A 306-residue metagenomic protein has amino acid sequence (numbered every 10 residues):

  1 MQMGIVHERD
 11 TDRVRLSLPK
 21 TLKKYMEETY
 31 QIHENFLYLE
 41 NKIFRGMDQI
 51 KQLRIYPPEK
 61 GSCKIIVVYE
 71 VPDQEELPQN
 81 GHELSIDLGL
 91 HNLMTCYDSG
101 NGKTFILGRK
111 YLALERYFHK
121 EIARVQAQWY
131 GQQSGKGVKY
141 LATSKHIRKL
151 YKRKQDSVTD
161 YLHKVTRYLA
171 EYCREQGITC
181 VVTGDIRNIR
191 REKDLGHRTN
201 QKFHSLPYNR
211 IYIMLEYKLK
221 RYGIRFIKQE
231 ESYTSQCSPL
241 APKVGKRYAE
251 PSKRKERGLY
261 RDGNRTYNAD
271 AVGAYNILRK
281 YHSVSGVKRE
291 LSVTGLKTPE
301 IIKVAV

Functional and structural regions predicted by a protein language model:
M1-P58, S205: Acidic carboxylate diad motif detector
E59-V306: Positively charged, helix-rich recognition surfaces that bind polyanionic ligands
